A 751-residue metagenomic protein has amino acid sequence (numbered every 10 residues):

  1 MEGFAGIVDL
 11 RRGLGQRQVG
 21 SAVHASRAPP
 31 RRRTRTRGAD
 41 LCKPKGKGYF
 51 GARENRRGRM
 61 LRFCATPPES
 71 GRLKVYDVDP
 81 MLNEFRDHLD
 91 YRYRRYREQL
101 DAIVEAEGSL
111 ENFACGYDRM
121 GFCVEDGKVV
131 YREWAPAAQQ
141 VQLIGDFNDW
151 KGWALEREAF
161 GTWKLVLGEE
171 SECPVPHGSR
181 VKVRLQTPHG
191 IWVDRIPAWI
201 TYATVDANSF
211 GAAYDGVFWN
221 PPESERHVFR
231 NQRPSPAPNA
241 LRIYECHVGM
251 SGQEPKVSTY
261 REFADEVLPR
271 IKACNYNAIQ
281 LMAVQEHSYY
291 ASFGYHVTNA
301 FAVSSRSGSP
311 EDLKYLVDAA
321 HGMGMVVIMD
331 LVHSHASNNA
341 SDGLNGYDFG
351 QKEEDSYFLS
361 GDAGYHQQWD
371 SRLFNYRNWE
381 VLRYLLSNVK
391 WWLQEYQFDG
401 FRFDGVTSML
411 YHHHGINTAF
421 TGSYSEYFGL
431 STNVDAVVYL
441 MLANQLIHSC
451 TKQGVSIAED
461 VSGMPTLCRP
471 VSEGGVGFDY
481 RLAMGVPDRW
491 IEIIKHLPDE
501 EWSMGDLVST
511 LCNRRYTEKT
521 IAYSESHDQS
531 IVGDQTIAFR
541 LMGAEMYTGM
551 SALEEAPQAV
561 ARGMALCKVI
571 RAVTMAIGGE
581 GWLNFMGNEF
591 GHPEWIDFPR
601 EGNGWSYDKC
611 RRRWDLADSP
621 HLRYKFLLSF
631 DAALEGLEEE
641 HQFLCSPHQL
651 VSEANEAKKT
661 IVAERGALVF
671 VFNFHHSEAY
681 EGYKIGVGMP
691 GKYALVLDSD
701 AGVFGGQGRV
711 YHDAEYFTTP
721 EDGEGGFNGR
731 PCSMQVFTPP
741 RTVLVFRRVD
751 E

Functional and structural regions predicted by a protein language model:
M1-T34, G38-C42: N-terminal chloroplast transit peptides
E2, R31, K43-G51, N55-Y244 (+4 more regions): Carbohydrate-interacting/catalytic domains
A135-A137, F147, A159, H247-G252 (+9 more regions): Short, flexible loop/turn elements at secondary-structure junctions
A203-T204, S224-L241, H247-T432, R730 (+1 more regions): Substrate-binding/active-site clefts of carbohydrate-active enzymes
I243-E254, V297-A300, G364-Y376, G422-Y424 (+4 more regions): Short glycine/proline-rich turn/loop motifs
L268, K272, V317, V389-L393 (+5 more regions): Non-transmembrane alpha-helical segments in soluble domains of secreted/periplasmic/extracellular proteins
Q397-D399, A419-C610, E639-I685, M689-D700 (+1 more regions): Conserved alpha/beta catalytic core and glycan-binding cleft of carbohydrate-active enzymes
